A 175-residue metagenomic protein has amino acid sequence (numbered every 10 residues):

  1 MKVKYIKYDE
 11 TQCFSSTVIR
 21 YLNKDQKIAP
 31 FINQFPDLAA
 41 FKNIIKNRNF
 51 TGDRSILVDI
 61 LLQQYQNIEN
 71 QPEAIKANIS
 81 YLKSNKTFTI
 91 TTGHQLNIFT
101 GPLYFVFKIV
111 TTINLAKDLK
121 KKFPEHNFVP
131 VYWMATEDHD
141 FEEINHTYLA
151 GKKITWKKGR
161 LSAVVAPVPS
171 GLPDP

Functional and structural regions predicted by a protein language model:
M1-P175: N-terminal targeting/trafficking signals and adjacent low-complexity tails
